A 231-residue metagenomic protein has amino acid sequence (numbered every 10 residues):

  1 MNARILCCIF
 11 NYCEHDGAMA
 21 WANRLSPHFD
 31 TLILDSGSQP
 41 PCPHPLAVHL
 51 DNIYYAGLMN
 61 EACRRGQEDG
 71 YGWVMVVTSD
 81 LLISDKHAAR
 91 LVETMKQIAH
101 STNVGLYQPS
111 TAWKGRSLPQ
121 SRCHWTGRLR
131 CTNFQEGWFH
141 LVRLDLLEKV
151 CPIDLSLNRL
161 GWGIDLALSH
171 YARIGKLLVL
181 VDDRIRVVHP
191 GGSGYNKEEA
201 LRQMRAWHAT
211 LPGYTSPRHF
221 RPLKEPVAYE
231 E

Functional and structural regions predicted by a protein language model:
R4-L6, A167: Cell-envelope/extracellular polymer assembly enzymes that use nucleotide-activated donors
C8-P27: Short, well-formed alpha-helical segments that are part of the catalytic scaffolds of diverse glycosyltransferases
F10, F29-Q39, A47-L50: Short beta-strand/loop segment that forms part of the nucleotide-sugar
E14-H15, R24, L34-P43: A conserved acidic beta->alpha catalytic loop
L50-G66: Glycine-rich, basic loop-to-helix element that forms the pyrophosphate-binding segment of sugar-nucleotide handling
Y71-S84: Short beta-strand-to-loop acidic/aromatic patch adjacent to the donor-nucleotide binding site
S84, A88-L155: Conserved catalytic core of nucleotide-sugar-dependent glycosyltransferases
N158-E231: C-terminal catalytic/acceptor-binding lobe
